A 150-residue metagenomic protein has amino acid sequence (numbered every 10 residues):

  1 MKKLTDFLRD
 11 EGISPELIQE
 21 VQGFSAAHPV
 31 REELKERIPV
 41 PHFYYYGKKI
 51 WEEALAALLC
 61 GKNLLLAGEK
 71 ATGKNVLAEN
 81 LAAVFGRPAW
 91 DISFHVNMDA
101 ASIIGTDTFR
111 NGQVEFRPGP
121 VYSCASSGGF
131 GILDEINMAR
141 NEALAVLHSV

Functional and structural regions predicted by a protein language model:
M1-V150: AAA+ P-loop NTPase catalytic core and its hallmark functional loops
